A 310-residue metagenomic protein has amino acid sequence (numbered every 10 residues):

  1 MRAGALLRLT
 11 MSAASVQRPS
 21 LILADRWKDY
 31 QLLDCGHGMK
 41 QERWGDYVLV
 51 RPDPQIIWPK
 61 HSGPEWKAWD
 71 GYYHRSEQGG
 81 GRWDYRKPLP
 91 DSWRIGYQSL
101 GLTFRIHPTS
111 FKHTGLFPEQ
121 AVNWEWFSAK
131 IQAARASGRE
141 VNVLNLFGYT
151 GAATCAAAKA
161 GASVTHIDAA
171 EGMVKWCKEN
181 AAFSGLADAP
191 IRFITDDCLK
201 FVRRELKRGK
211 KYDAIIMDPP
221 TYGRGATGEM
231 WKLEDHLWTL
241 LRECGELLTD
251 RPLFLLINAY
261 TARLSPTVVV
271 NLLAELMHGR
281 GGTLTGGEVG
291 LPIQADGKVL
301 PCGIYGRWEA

Functional and structural regions predicted by a protein language model:
W27-R43, L49-P118, E125: Non-catalytic substrate-recognition/targeting regions of SAM-dependent transferases
E140-L146: Conserved class I S-adenosyl-L-methionine
T150-A162: Conserved SAM-binding loop of SAM-dependent methyltransferases across substrates and taxa, primarily the Class I
S163-D168: Conserved SAM-binding motif I beta-strand of class I
E171-M173, T195-L199, Y212-E243: Mobile active-site "lid"/loop adjacent to the S-adenosyl-L-methionine
G172-A214: S-adenosyl-L-methionine
L248-D250: Helix-to-beta-strand junctions that scaffold the AdoMet/dcAdoMet cofactor pocket in Class I SAM-dependent enzymes
P252-A310: C-terminal catalytic and target-recognition region of SAM-dependent MTase-like enzymes, primarily methyltransferases
